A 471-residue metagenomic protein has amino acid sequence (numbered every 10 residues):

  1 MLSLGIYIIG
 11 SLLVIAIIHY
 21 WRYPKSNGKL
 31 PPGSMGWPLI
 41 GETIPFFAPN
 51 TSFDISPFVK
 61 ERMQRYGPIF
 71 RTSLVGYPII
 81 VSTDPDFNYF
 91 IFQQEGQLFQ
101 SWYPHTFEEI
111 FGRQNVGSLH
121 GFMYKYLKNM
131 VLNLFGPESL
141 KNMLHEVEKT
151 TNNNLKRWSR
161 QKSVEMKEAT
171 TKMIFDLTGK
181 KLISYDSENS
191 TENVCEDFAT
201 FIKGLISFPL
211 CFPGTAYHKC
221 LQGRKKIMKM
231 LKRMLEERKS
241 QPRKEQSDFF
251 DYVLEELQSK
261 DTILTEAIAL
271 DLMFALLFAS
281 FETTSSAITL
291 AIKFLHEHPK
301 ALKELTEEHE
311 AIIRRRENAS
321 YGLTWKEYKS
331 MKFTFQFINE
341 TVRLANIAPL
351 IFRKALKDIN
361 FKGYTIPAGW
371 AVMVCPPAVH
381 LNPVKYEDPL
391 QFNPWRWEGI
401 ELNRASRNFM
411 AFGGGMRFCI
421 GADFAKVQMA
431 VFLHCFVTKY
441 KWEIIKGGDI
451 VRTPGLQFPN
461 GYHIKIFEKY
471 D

Functional and structural regions predicted by a protein language model:
M1, I9-L13, I17, P31 (+8 more regions): Cytochrome P450 proximal C-terminal region
M1-L13, S73-I80, E138-K149, W158-K180 (+7 more regions): Cytochrome P450
L2-R113, L119-Y126, H145-N154, L350 (+1 more regions): N-terminal membrane-proximal hinge/A-helix region immediately C-terminal to the signal-anchor transmembrane segment
I44, F70, G136-S139, F175 (+6 more regions): Conserved cytochrome P450 catalytic core segment spanning the I/J/K helices
F46-G67, K229, R233, S320-K362 (+1 more regions): Conserved cytochrome P450 K-helix E-x-x-R motif and the immediately C-terminal K′/meander segment
S82-P85, K181-L182, M234, A287-I292 (+3 more regions): Hydrophobic, repeat-rich solenoid/adaptor surfaces of innate immune receptors and signaling proteins
T283-E308, D423-T438: Cytochrome P450 catalytic-core helices
V374-E401: Conserved cytochrome P450 K-helix/beta-meander segment immediately N-terminal to the heme-binding cysteine loop
